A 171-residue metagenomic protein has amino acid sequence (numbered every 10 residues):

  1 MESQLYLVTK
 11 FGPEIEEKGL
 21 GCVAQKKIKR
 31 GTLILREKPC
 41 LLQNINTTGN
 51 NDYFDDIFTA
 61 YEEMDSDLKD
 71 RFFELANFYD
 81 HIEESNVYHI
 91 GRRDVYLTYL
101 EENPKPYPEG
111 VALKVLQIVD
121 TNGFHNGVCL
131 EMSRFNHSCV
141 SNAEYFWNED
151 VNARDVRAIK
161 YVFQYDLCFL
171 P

Functional and structural regions predicted by a protein language model:
M1-P171: Conserved catalytic SET/PR domain of SAM-dependent protein methyltransferases, capturing the structural core that binds
